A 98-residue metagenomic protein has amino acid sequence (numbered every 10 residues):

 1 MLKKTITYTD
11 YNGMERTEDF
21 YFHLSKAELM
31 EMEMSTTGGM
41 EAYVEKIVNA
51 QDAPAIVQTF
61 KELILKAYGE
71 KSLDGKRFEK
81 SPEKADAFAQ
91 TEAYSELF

Functional and structural regions predicted by a protein language model:
M1-Y43: Short, charged/polar N-terminal "headpieces" of proteins
E41-F98: Acidic, low-complexity intrinsically disordered segments
